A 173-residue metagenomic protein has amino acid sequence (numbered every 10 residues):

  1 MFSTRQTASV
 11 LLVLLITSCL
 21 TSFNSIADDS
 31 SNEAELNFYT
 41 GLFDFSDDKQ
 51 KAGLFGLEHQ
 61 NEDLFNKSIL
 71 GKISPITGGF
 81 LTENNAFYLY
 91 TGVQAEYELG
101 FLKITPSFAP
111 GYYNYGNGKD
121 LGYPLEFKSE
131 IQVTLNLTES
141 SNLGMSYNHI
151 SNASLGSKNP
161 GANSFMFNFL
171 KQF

Functional and structural regions predicted by a protein language model:
M1-N32: Cleavable N-terminal export/targeting peptides
N24-E33, D63-I73, E98-I104, S140: Short loop/turn motifs that connect adjacent beta-strands in outer-membrane beta-barrel proteins
I26-L64: Outer-membrane beta-barrel initiation region
E35-D44, L70-T82, T105-Y112, S146-S151: Transmembrane beta-strand segments that form the barrel wall of outer-membrane beta-barrel proteins
F43-G53, G79-Y90, N117-P124, S154-A162: Solvent-exposed loop/turn segments connecting transmembrane beta-strands in outer-membrane beta-barrel proteins
K51-L57, L135, P160-F173: Outer-membrane beta-barrel "beta-signal"
L57, V93, I104, I131-V133 (+2 more regions): Membrane-embedded beta-strands that build the outer-membrane beta-barrel scaffold
H59-D63, A95-Y97, L135, H149 (+1 more regions): Residue-level signature of outer-membrane beta-barrel architecture
